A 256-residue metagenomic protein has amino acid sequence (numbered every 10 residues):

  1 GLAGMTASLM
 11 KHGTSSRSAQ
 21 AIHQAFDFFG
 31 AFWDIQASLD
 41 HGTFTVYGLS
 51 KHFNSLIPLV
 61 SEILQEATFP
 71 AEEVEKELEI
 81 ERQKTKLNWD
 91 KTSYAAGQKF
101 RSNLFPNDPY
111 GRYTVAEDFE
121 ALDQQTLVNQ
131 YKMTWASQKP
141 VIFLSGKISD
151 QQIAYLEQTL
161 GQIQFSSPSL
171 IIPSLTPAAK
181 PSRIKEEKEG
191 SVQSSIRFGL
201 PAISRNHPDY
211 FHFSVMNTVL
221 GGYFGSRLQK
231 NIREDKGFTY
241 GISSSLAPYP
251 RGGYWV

Functional and structural regions predicted by a protein language model:
G1-F26, F198, P208-L220, L228-K230: Active/ligand-binding-proximal structured segments within catalytic/core domains that scaffold catalytic residues
S8, Y47, P201-I203: Short strand-loop junctions, especially beta-strand C-caps/beta-turns that link beta-sheets to coils or alpha-helices
G13-R17, S50, T68, N206 (+1 more regions): Residues at alpha-helix boundaries and short interhelical turns
S15, I148, Y223-F224, W255: Gly/Ser/Thr-rich beta-alpha loop segments that engage phosphate groups in nucleotides
A21-S169, L175, E186, H212 (+1 more regions): Charge-rich, well-structured scaffold segments of protease-associated domains
K139, P168-G225: His/Glu-based metal-binding/catalytic segments typifying zinc-dependent metallopeptidases
T159-I163, S204, T218-S226, N231-F238: Short hydrophobic alpha-helical module
